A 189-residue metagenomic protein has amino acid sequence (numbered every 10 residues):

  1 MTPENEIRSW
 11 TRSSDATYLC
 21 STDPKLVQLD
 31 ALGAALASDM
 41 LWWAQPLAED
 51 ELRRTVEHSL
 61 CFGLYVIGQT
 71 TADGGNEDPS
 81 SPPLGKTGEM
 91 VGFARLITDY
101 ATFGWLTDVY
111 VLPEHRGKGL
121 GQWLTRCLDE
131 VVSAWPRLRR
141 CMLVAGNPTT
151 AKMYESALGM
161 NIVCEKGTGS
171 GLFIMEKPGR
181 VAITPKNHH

Functional and structural regions predicted by a protein language model:
T2-L47, K186-H189: Short amphipathic alpha-helix that is part of the acyltransferase structural core
L19, A31, A35-A37, L41 (+8 more regions): Preference for well-ordered, secondary-structure-rich cores of eukaryotic proteins
V27, A101, P148-T149: Short alpha-helical
D50-T70, N76-P113: A conserved beta-strand-loop-helix scaffold within acyl/acetyltransferase catalytic domains
Y65-V66, T125-E130, E155: Short, well-ordered amphipathic alpha-helices
V111, G117-V131: Conserved acetyl-CoA-binding loop-helix of GNAT-fold acetyltransferases
A134-P178: Conserved active-site alpha-helix within GNAT-family acetyltransferase domains
